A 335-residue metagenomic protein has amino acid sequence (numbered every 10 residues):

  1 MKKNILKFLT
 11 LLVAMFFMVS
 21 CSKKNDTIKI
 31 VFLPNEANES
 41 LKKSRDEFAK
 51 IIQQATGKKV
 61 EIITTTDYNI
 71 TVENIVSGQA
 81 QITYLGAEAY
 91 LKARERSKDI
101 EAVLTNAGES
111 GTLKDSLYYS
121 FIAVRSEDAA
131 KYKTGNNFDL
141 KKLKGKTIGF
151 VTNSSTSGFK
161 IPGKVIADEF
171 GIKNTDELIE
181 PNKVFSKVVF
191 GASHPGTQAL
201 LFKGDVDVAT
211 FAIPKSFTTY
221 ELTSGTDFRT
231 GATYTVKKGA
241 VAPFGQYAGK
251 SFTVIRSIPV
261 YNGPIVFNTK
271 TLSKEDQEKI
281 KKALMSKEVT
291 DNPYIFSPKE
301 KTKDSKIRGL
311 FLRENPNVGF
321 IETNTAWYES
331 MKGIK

Functional and structural regions predicted by a protein language model:
M1-L9: Bacterial N-terminal signal peptides that target proteins for export
F17-S20: C-terminal motif of bacterial Sec signal peptides marking the signal peptidase cleavage site
N25-L41, K58-T64, K146-G149: Short, well-ordered beta-strand elements
I28, F32, E36-E47, T271-K335: An extracytoplasmic/periplasmic, membrane-proximal ligand-sensing/linker region
P34, L117-K133, P259-K274: A bilobed periplasmic-binding-protein/Venus flytrap-type ligand-binding module shared by bacterial periplasmic
P34, T66-Y68, Q79-D99, L104-G108 (+5 more regions): Beta->alpha turn/N-cap motifs
N106-V165: A conserved helix-loop-strand patch within extracytoplasmic ligand-binding domains of the periplasmic binding
T147, S155-S273: Pocket-lining segment of extracytoplasmic ligand-binding domains
